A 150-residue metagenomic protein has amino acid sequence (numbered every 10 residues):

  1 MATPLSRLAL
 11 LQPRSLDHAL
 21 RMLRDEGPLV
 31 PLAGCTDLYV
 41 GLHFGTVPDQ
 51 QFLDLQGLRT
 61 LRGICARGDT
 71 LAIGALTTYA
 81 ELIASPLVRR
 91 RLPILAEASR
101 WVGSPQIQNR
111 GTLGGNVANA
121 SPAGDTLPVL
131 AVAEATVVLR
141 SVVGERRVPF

Functional and structural regions predicted by a protein language model:
M1-F150: C-terminal structural segment of proteins
